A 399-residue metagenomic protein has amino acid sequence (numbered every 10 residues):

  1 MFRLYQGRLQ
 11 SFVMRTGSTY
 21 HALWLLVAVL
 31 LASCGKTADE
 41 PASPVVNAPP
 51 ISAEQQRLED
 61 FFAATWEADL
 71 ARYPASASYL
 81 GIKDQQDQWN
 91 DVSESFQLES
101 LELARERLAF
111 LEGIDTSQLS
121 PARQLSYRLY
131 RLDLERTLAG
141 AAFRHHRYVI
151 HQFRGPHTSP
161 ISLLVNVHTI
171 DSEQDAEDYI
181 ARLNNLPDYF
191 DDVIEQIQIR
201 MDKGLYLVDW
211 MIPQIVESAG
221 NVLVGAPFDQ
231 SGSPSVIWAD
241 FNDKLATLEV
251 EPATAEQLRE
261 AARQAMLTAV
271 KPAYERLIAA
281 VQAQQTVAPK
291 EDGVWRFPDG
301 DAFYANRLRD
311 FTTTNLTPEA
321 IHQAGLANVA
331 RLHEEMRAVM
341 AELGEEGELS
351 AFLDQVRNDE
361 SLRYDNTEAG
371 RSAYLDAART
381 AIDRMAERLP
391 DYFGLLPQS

Functional and structural regions predicted by a protein language model:
L4-L23: Bacterial N-terminal signal peptides that target proteins for export
L25-A28: Hydrophobic helical h-region of N-terminal Sec-dependent signal peptides in bacterial secretory/periplasmic proteins
L30-S33: C-terminal motif of bacterial Sec signal peptides marking the signal peptidase cleavage site
G35-S399: N-terminal maturation segment of proteins
